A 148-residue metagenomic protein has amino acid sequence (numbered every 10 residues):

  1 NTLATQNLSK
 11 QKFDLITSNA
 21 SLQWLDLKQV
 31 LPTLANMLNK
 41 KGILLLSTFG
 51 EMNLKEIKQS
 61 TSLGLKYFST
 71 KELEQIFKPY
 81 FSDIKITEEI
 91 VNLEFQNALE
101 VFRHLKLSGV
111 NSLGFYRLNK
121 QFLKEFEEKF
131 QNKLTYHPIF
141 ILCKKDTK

Functional and structural regions predicted by a protein language model:
N1-A4: Conserved acidic residues
Q6-I16: A short acidic, Gly/Pro-enriched loop at the edge of an enzyme's catalytic core that lines a small-molecule cofactor
D14-K28: A short SAM/SAH-binding and catalytic strip from SAM-dependent methyltransferases
L22-L25, P32-T33, F77: Eukaryote-skewed repeat-based solenoidal scaffolds used as protein-protein interaction platforms, primarily
K28-I43: A short glycine-rich, Lys/Arg-flanked "PGG" loop and its adjoining helix->strand segment in the class I
K28-Q29, E56, E100: Generic recognition of short, well-ordered alpha-helical segments
K41-N97, N111-L118: Conserved catalytic/acceptor-binding region of the Class I
F68, K85-K148: Conserved Class I S-adenosyl-L-methionine
